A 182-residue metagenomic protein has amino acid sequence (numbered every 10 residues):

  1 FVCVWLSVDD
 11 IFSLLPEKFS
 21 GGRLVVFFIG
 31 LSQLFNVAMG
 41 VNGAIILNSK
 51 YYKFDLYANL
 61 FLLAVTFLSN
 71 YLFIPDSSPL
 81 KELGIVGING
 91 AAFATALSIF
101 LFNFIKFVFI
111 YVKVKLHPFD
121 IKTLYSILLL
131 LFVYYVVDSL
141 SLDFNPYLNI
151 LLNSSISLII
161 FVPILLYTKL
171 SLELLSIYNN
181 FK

Functional and structural regions predicted by a protein language model:
F1, V37, L63-N70, I99-F107 (+2 more regions): Hydrophobic transmembrane alpha-helices of multi-pass small-molecule transporters
C3-L34, K81-I85: Interfacial segments at transmembrane-helix termini and the short loops linking adjacent helices
I11, L31, I46, Y51 (+2 more regions): Hydrophobic/aromatic residues within transmembrane alpha-helices of membrane transport systems, especially the TMDs
R23, K53, N59-F104, D138-S155: Membrane-interface helix-loop junctions in multi-pass transport and translocation proteins
G30-F61, Y71, F109-V112: Membrane-interface junctions at transmembrane-helix termini in multi-pass inner-membrane proteins
S49-Y51, Y111-D120, F144-P146: Membrane-interface helix-boundary motifs at transmembrane edges
I121, Y135-K182: Membrane-proximal transmembrane or re-entrant/amphipathic helices at the cytosolic face
